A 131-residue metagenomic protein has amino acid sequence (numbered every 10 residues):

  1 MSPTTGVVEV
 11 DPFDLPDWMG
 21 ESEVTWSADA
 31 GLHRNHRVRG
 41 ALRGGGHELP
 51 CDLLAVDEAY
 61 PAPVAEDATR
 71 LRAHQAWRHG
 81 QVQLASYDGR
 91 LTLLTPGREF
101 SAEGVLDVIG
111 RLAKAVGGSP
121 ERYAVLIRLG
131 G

Functional and structural regions predicted by a protein language model:
M1-R43, H79, A85-Y87: Charge-rich, low-complexity N-terminal segments
S2, L15, L49, Y60-A62 (+1 more regions): Intrinsic-disorder/low-complexity coil detector
T5-L15, A62-T69, L112: Aromatic-enriched hydrophobic runs in primary sequence
E23-V64, L71: Amphipathic, interaction-prone secondary-structure segments
D52-L94: Short, internal acidic amphipathic alpha-helical interface segments that mediate docking to partner proteins
L71-W77, L94-I127: Ampiphathic alpha-helical segments that act as solvent-exposed interaction surfaces
